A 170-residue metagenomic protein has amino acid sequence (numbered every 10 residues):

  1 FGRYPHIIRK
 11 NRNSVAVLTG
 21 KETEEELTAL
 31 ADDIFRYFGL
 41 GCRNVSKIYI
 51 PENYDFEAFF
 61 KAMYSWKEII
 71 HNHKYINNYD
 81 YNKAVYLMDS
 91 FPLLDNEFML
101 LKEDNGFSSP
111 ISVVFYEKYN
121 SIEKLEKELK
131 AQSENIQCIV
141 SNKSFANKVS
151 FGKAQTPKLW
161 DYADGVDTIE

Functional and structural regions predicted by a protein language model:
F1-I48, E52-Y54, D167-I169: Conserved NAD(P)+-binding/catalytic subdomain of aldehyde/semialdehyde dehydrogenases
Y37-E170: NAD(P)-dependent aldehyde/semialdehyde dehydrogenase
